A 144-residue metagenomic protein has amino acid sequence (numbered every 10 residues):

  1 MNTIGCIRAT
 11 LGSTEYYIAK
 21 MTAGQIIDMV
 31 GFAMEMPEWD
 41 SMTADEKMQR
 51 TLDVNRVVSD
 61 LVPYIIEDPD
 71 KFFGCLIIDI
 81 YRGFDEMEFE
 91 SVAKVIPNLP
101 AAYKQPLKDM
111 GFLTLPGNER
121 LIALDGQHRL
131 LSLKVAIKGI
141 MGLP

Functional and structural regions predicted by a protein language model:
M1-L115, E119-L121: N-terminal extension/subdomain marker
N118-E119, Q127-L143: Short active-site loop/helix that positions an aromatic residue
L124: Phosphate-binding glycine-rich loops of NTP-binding sites
